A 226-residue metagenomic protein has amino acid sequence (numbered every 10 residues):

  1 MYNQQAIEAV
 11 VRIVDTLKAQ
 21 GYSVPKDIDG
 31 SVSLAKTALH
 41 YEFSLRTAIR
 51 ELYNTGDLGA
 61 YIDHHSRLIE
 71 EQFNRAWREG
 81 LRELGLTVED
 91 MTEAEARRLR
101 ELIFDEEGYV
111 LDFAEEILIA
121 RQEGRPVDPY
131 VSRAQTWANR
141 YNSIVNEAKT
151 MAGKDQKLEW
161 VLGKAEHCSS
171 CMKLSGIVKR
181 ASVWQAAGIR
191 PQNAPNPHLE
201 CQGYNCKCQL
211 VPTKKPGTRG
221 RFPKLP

Functional and structural regions predicted by a protein language model:
M1-N205, V211-P226: Domain-core detector
